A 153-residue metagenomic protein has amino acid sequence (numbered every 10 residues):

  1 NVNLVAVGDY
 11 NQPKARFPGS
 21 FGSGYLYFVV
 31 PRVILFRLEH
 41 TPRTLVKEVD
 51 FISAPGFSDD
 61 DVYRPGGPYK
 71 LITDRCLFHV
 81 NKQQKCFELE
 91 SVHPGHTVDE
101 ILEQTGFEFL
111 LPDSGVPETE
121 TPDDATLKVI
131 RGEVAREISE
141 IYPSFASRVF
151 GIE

Functional and structural regions predicted by a protein language model:
N1-P112, E118-P122: Conserved phosphate- and dinucleotide-binding cores of soluble alpha/beta proteins, encompassing both enzyme active
D113-E153: A conserved C-terminal secondary-structure "cap"
